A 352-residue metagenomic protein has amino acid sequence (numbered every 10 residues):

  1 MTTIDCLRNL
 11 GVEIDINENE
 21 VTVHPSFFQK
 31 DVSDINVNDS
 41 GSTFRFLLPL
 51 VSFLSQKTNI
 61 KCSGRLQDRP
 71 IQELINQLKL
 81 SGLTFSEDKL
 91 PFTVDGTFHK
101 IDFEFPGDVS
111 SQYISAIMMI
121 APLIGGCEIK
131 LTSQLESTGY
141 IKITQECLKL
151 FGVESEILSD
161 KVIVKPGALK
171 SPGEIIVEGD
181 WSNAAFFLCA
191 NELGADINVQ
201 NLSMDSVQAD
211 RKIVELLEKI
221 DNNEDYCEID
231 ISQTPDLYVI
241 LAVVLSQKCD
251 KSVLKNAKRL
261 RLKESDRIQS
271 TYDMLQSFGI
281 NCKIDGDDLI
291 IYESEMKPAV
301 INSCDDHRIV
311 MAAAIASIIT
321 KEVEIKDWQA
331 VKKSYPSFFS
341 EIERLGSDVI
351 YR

Functional and structural regions predicted by a protein language model:
M1-R352: Short, structured segments at the rim of ligand-binding sites
